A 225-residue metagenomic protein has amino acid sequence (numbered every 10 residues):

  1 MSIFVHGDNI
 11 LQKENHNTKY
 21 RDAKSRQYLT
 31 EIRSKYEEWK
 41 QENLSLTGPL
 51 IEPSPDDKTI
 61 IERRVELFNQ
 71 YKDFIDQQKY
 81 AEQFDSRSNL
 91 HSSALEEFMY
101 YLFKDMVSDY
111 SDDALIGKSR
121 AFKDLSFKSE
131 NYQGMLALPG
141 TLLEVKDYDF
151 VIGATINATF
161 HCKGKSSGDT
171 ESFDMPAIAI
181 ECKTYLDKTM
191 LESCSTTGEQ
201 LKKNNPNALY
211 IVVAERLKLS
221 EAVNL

Functional and structural regions predicted by a protein language model:
M1-R87: Nuclease-adjacent, charged terminal/linker segments that flank catalytic cores
Q77-E82, F173-E181: Glycine-rich, often proline-containing surface loops adjacent to acidic residues and nearby aromatics that form
Q78-D149, G153-I156: Acidic-basic catalytic patches of nuclease active cores, encompassing PD-(D/E)XK and other metal-cofactor nuclease
L143, I152-I178: Active-site beta-strand-loop-beta-strand hairpin of nuclease catalytic cores that positions key catalytic residues
F150, P176-T184, C194: Conserved catalytic cores of phosphodiester-cleaving nucleases, focusing on short active-site segments
G153, I180-Y185, V213-R216: Short His-Asn-centered micro-motif
T159-K163, Y185-T196, E221-V223: Active-site-adjacent loop/helix micro-motif of nuclease/hydrolase catalytic cores
E199-L225: Domain-level recognition of nuclease-like catalytic cores that cleave nucleotide substrates
